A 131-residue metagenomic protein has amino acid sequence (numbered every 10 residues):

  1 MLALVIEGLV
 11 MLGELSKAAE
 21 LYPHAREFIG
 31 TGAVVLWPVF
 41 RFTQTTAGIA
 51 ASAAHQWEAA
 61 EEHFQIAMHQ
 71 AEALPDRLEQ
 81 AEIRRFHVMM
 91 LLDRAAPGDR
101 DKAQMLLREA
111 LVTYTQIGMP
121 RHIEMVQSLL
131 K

Functional and structural regions predicted by a protein language model:
M1-K131: Helix-coil-helix junctions within alpha-helical repeat/solenoid scaffolds
